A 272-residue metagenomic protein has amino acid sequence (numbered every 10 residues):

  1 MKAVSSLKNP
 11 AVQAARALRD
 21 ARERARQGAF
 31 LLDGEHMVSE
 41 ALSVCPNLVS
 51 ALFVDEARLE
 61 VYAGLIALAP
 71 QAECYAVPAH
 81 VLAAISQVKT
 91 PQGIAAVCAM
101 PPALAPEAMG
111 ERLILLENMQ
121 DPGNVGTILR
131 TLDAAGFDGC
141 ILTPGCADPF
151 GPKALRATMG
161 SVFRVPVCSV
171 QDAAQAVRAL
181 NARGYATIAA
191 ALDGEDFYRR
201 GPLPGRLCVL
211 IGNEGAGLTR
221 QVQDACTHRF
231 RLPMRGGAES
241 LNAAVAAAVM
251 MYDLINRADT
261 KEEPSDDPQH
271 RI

Functional and structural regions predicted by a protein language model:
M1-E60, C146-A147: Boundary-proximal intrinsically disordered activation/regulatory segments immediately upstream of a helical core
K2-S6, Y75-P78, P166-A173: Short acidic-hydrophobic, aromatic-tinged amphipathic segments that line or gate anion-handling sites
S43, A99-P102, P106-G194: RNA substrate-binding interface of SAM-dependent RNA methyltransferases
E60-Q71, V222: Short, aromatic/basic amphipathic alpha-helical patches
Q71-V97: Glycine/small-residue-rich loop that forms an oxyanion/phosphate-binding "nest" at active or ligand-binding sites
A96, D133-A135, P149-V162, R220-I272: Structured adenosyl-cofactor binding patch, chiefly the S-adenosyl-L-methionine
I188-A238: Active-site/ligand-binding-proximal alpha/beta "capping" segment
